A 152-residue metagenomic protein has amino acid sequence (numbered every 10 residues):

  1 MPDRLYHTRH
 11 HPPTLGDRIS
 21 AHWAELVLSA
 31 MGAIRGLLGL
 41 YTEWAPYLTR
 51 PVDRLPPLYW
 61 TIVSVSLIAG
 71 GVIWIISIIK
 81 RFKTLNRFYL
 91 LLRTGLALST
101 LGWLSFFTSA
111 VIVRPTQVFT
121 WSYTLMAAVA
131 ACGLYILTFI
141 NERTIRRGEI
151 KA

Functional and structural regions predicted by a protein language model:
M1-G32: Cytosolic juxtamembrane helix and N-cap/initiation of the first transmembrane helix
R35-Y47: Membrane-helix interface motif
W44-L55, R114: Membrane-interface interhelical loops and short amphipathic "cap" helices that link adjacent transmembrane segments
V52-G71: A loop-to-helix transmembrane entry motif
L67-R81: Canonical alpha-helical transmembrane segments
A69, Y89-V111: Hydrophobic alpha-helical membrane segments
W103-L125: Membrane-helix boundary connector in multi-pass membrane proteins
V129-I150: Membrane-water interface at the C-terminal end of transmembrane alpha helices
